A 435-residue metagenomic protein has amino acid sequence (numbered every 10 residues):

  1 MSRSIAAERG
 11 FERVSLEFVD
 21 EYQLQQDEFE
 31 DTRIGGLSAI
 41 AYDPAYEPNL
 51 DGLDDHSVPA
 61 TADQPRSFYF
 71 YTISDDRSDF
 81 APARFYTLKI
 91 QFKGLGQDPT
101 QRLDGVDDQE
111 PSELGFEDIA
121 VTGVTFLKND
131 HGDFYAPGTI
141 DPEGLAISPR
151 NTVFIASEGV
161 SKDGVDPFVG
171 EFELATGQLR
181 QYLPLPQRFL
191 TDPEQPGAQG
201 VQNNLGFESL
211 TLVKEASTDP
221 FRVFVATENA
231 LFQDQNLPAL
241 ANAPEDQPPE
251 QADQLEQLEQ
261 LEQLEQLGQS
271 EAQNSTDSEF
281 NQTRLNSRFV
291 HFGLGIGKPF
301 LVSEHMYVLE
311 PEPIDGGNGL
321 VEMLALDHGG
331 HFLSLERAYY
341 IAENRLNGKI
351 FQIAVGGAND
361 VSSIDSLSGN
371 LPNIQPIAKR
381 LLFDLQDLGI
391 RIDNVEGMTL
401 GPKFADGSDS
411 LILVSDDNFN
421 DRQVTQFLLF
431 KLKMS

Functional and structural regions predicted by a protein language model:
S2-S435: Sequence/structural signature of beta-propeller domains
